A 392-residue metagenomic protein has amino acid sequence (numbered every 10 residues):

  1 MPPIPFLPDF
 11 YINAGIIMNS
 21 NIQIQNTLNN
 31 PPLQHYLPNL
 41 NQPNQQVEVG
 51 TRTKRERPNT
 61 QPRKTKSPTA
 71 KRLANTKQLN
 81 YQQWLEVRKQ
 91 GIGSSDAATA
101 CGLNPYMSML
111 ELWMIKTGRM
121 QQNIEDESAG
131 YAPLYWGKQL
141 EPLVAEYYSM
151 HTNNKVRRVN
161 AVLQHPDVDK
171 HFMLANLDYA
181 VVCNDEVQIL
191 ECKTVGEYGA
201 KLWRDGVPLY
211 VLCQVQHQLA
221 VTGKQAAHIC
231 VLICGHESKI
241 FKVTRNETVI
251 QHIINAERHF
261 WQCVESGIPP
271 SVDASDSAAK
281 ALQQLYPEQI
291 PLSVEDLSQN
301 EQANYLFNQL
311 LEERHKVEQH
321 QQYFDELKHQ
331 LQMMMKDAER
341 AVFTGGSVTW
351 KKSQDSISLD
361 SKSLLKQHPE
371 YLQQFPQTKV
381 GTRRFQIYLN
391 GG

Functional and structural regions predicted by a protein language model:
F6, F10-G392: Accessory terminal regions of nucleic-acid processing enzymes
